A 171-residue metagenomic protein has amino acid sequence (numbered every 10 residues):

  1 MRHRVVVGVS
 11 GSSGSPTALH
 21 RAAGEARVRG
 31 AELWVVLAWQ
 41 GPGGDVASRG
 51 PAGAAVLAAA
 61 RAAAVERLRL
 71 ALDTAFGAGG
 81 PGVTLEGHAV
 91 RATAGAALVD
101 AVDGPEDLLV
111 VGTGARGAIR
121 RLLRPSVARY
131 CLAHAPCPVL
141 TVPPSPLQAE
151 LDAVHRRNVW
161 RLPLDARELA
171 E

Functional and structural regions predicted by a protein language model:
M1, G14, D73-L109, L147-A153 (+2 more regions): Structural beta-alpha unit
M1-A52, H134, P144, Q148 (+1 more regions): Small/aliphatic-rich secondary-structure junction motif
S10, L72, F76, G114-A115: Short glycine-/small-residue-rich Rossmann-like dinucleotide-binding loops
A18, D45-S48, A97-D100, L122 (+1 more regions): Short, well-ordered secondary-structure micro-motifs
W34-V36, E86-V90, L140-V142: General small-molecule cofactor/ligand-binding pocket signal
G53-R67: A short acidic, glycine-rich active-site loop that binds or catalyzes chemistry on phosphate/adenosine moieties
L108-H134, Q148-A149: Glycine-rich, Arg-bearing micro-motifs that act as flexible, cationic patches
G112-T113, V139-P143: Short beta-strand elements of ligand-binding domains
